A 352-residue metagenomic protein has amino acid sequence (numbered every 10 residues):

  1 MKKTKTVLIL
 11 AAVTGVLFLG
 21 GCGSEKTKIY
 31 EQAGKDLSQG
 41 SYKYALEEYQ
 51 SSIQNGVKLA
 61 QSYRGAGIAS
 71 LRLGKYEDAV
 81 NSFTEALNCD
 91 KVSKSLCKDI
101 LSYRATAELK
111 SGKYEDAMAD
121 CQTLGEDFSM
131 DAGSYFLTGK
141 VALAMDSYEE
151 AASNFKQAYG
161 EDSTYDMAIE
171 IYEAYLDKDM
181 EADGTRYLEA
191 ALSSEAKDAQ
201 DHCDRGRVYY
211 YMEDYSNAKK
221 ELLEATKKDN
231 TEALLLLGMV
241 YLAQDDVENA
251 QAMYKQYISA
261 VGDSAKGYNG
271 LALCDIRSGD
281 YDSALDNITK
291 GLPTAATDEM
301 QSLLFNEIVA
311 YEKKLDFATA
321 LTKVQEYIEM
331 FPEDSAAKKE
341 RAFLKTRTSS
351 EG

Functional and structural regions predicted by a protein language model:
T27-K28, Q61, S95-D99, G133 (+7 more regions): Start-of-helix register in tetratricopeptide repeats
S38-Q39, R72-L73, K110, A144-M145 (+7 more regions): Register position in tetratricopeptide repeats
V57, K91, S95, F128-M130 (+6 more regions): Short coil turns that delineate tetratricopeptide repeat
G65, R72, L96-Y103, L137 (+6 more regions): Canonical tetratricopeptide repeat
